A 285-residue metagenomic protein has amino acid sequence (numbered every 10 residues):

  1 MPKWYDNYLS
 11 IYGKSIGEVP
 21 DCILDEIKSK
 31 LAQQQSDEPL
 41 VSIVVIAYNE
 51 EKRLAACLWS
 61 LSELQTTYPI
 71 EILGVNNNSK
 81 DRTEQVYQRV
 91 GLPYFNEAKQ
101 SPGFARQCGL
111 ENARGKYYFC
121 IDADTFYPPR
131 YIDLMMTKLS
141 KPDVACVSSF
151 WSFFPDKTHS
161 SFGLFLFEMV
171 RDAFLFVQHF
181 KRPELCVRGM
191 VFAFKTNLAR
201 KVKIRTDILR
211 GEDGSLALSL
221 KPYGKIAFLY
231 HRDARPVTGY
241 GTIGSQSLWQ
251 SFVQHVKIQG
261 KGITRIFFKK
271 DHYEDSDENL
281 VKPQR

Functional and structural regions predicted by a protein language model:
M1-S60: N-proximal low-complexity "stem/linker" segments adjacent to membrane-targeting elements
W59-P69: Short, acidic, metal-binding catalytic loop of nucleotide-sugar glycosyltransferases
S60, N76-E84, T125: A conserved acidic beta->alpha catalytic loop
E97-A113: Glycine-rich, basic loop-to-helix element that forms the pyrophosphate-binding segment of sugar-nucleotide handling
Y118: Short aromatic/hydrophobic "clamp" motif used to bind/position activated sugar donors
R130-S161: Conserved donor NDP-sugar-binding/catalytic core segment of glycosyltransferases
S149-P155, G163-L185, G189: Short, flexible, basic/aromatic active-site loop/helix in glycosyltransferases
L209-L216: Acidic donor-binding loop at a coil-to-helix junction in glycosyltransferase catalytic cores that engages
